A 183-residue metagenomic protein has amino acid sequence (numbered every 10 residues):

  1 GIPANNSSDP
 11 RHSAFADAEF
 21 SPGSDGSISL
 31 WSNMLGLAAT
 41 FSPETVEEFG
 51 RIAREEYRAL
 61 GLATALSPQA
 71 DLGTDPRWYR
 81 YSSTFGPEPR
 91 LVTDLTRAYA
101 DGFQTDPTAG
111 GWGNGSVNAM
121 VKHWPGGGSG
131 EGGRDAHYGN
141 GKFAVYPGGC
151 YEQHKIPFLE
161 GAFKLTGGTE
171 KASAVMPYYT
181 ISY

Functional and structural regions predicted by a protein language model:
G1-Y183: Glycoside hydrolase catalytic-domain context in secreted enzymes
